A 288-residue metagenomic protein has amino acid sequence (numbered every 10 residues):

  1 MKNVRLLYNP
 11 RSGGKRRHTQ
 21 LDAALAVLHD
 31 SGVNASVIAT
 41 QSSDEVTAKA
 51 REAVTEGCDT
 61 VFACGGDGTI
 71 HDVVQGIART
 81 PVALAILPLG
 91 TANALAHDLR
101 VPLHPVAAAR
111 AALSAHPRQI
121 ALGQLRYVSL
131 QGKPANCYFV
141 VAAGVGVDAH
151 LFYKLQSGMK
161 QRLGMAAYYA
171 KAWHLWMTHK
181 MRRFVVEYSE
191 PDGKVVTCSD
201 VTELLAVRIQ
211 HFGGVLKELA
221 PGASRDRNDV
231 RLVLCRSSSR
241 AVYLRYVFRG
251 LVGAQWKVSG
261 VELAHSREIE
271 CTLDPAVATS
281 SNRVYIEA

Functional and structural regions predicted by a protein language model:
M1-V61, H71, A107: ATP/NTP phosphate-donor binding region
R5, S31, T40, A78-A83 (+1 more regions): Catalytic core of DAGKc-family lipid kinases
P10, C64-G66, L89: Glycine-rich beta-strand-to-loop/alpha-helix junction loops that act as flexible
A26, D148, G158-R183, R231-V261: Alpha-helical membrane-targeting segments
V46, G68-V73, A94, I120: Short glycine/serine/threonine-rich phosphate/pyrophosphate-binding segments that cradle anionic phosphate groups
G144, D148, L205-P221: Glycine-rich phosphate/pyrophosphate-binding beta-alpha loops
E190, C198, S224-R227, R231-A288: ATP/nucleoside-binding phosphotransfer catalytic cores, i.e., glycine-rich phosphate-binding loops
